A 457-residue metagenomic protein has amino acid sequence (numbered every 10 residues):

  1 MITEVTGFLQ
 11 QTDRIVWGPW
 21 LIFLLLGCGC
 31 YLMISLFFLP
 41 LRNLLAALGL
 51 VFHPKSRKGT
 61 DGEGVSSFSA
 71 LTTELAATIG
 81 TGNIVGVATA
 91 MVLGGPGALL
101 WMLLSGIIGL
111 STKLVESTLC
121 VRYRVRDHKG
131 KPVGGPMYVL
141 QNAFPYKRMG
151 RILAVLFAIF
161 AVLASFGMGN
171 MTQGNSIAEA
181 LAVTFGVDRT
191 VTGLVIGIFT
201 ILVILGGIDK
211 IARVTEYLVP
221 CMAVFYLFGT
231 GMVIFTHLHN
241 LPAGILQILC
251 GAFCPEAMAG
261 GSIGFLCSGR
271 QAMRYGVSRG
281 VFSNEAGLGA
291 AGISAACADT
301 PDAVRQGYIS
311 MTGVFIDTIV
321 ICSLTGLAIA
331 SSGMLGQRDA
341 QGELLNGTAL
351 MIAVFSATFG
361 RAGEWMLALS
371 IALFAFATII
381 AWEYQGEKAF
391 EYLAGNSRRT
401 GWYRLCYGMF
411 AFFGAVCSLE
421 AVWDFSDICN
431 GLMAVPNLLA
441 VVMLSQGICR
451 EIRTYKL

Functional and structural regions predicted by a protein language model:
M1-T81, M91-A98, G109, G408 (+2 more regions): N-terminal alpha-helical transmembrane segments of multi-pass membrane transport and channel/translocase proteins
L25-C28, S35-L48, F157, G174-L181 (+4 more regions): Membrane-interface loop-to-helix entry segments
L32-M33, S105-G130, M137, Q141-N175 (+3 more regions): Helix-loop-helix module between adjacent transmembrane segments
L36-P40, N83-V87, S165-I177, T200-V214 (+4 more regions): Transmembrane helix-loop junctions in multi-pass membrane proteins
F38-S66, T89, G95, L99 (+6 more regions): Flexible loop linkers connecting adjacent transmembrane helices in multi-pass alpha-helical membrane transporters
K58-L93, L119-R122, H128-M137, Q141-A143 (+3 more regions): Alpha-helical membrane segments and immediately flanking helix-loop junctions that form or couple to the substrate/ion
I108-E116, L194-I208, V219-H239, R274 (+3 more regions): Selective recognition of specific alpha-helical transmembrane segments in multi-pass small-molecule
E116-R124, G229-Q247, P255-G264, A298-T300 (+2 more regions): Extracellular/periplasmic helix-exit of transmembrane alpha-helices
